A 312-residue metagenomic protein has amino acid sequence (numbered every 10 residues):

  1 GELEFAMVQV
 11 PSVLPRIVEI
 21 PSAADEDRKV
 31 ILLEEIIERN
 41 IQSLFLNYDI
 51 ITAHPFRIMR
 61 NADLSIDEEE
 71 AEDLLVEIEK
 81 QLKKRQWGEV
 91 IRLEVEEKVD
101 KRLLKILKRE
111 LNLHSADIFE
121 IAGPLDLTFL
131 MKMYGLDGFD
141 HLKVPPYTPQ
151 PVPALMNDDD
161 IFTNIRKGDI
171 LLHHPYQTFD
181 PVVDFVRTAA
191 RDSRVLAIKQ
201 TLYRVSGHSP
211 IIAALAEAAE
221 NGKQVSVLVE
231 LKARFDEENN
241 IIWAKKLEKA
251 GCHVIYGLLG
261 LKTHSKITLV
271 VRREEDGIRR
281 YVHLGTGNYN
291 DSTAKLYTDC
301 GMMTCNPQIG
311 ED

Functional and structural regions predicted by a protein language model:
G1-D312: N-terminal localization/anchoring segments of enzymes in phospholipid and broader phosphate metabolism
